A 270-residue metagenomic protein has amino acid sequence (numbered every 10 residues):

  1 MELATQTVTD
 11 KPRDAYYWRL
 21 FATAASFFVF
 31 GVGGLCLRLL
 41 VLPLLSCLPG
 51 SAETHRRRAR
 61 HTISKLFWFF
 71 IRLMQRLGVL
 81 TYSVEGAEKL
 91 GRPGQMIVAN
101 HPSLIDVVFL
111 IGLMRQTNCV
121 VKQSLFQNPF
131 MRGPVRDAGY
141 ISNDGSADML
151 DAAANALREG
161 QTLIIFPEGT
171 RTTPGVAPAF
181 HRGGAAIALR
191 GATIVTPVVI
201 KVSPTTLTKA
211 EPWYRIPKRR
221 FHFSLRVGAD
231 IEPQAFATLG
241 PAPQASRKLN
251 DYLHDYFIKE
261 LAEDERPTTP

Functional and structural regions predicted by a protein language model:
E2-R13, L20, A147-P270: Non-catalytic C-terminal accessory region of glycerolipid acyltransferases and related lyso-lipid remodeling enzymes
P12-S83, G133: A transmembrane-helix-recognition feature enriched in membrane-embedded lipid enzymes and envelope glyco-/phospholipid
L42-K65, L77, G91-G145: Catalytic core of membrane glycerolipid acyltransferases/transacylases, capturing the structured, soluble-facing
I71, R136-I141, G169-T170: Short, basic, glycine/proline-bearing loop/turn elements
R76-V84, N143-A147, L207-A210: Short gly/ser/thr-rich secondary-structure transition/capping motifs
T81-Y82, S142, L163, V195: Hydrophobic beta-strand scaffold residues
G86-L90: Glycine-rich helix-loop-beta junction characteristic of Rossmann-like nucleotide cofactor-binding loops
